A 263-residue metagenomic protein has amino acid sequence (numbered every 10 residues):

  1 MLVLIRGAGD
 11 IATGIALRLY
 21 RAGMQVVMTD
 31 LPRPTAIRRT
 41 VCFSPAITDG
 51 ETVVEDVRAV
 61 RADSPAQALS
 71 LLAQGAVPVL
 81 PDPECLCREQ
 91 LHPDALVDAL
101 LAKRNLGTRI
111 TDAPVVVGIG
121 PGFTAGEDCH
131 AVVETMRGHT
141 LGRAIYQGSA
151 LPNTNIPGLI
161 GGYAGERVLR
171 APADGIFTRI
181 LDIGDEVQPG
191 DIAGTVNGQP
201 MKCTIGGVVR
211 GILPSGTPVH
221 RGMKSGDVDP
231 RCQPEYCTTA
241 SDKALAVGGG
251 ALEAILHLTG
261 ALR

Functional and structural regions predicted by a protein language model:
M1-R263: Well-ordered secondary-structure scaffolds
